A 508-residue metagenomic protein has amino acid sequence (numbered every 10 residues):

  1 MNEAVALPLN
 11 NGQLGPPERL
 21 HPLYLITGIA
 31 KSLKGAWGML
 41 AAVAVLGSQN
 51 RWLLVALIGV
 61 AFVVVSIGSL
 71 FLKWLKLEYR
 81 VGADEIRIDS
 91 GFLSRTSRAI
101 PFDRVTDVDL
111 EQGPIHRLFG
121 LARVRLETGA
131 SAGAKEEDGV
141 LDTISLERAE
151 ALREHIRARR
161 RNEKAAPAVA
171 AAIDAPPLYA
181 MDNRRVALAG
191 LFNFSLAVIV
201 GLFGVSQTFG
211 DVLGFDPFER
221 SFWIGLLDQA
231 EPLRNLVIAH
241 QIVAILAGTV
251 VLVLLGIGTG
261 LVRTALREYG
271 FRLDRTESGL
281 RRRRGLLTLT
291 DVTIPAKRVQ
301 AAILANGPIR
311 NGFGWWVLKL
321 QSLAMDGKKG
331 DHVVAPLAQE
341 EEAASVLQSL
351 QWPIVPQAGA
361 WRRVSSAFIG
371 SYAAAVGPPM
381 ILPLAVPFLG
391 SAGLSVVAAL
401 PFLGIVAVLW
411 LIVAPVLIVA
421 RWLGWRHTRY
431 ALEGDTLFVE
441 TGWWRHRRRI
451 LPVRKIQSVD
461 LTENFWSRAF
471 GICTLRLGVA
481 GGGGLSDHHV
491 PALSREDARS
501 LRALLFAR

Functional and structural regions predicted by a protein language model:
M1-R508: N-terminal basic, Ser/Thr-rich segments that initiate or prime the first beta/alpha elements at protein or domain
